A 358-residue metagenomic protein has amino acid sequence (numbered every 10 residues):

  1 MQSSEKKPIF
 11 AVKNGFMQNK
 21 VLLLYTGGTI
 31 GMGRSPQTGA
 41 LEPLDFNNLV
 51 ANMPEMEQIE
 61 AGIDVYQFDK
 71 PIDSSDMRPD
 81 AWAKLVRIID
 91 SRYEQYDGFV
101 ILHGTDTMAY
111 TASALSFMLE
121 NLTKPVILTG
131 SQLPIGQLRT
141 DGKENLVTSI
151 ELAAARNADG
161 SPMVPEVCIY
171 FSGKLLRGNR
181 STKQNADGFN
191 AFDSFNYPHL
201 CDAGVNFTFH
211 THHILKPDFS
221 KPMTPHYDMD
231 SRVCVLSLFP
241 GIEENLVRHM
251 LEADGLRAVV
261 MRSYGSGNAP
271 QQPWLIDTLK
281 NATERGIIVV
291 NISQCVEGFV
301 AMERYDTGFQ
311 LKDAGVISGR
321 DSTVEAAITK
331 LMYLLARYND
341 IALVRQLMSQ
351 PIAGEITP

Functional and structural regions predicted by a protein language model:
F10-S91: ATP/NTP phosphate-donor binding region
Q18, L24-G28, F46-E57, K174-S266 (+2 more regions): Accessory alpha-helical/coil subdomains and C-terminal extensions that flank or cap enzyme catalytic cores
L24-T26, I101-H103, I127-G130, P165-S172 (+3 more regions): Short beta-strand segments
P71, T105-T107, G130-I135, G173-L175 (+1 more regions): Acidic, glycine-rich active-site loops and adjacent beta-strand->loop/helix elements that engage anionic groups
D97-G98, A258: Structural motif
L102-K124, Q271-T278: Short Gly/Thr/Asp-enriched flexible loops that form oxyanion-binding sites at enzyme active sites
L128-G204: Internal gly/pro-rich beta-alpha loop/helix module that stabilizes soluble enzyme cofactors or their anionic handles
S263-P358: C-terminal non-catalytic interaction/assembly regions of soluble proteins
